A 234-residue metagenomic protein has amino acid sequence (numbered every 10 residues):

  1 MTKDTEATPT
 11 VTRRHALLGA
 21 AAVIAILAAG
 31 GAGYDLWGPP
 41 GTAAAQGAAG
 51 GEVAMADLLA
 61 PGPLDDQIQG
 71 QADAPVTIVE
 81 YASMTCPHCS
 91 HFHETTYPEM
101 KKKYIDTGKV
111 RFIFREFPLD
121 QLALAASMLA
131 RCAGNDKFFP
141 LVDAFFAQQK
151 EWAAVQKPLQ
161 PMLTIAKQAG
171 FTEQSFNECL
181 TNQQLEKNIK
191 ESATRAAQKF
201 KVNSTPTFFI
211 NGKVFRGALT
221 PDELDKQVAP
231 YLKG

Functional and structural regions predicted by a protein language model:
T2-A21, I26-G47, I165-G234: C-terminal cap of thioredoxin/glutaredoxin-like
T2-P118, K233-G234: Extracytoplasmic thiol/disulfide redox context detector
G51, L59, D73, F114-R115 (+5 more regions): N-proximal short alpha-helices
M55, A60, I68, C132 (+2 more regions): Hydrophobic alpha-helical segments, principally membrane-spanning helices and signal/leader peptides
P63-L64, A147, I210: Residue-level signal for pocket-adjacent positions within structured domains
A82-T85, S90-K167, T172: Structural alpha/beta surface segment adjacent to cysteine/selenocysteine redox centers across thiol/disulfide enzymes
